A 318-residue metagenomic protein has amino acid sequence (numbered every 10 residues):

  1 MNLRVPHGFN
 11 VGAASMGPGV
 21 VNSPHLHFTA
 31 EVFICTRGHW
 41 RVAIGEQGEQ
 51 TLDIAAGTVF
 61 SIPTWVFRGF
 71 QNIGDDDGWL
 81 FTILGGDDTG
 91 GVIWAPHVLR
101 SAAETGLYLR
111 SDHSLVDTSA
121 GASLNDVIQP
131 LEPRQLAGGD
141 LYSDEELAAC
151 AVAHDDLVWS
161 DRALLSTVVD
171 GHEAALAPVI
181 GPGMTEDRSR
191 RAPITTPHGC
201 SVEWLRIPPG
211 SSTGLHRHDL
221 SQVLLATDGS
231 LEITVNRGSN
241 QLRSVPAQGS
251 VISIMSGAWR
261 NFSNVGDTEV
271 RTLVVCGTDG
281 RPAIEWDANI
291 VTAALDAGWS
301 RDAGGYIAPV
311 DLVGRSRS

Functional and structural regions predicted by a protein language model:
M1-H7, L109-G199, R301-S318: A short, N-terminal "cap"/entry segment at the start of jelly-roll beta-barrel domains of the cupin/DSBH fold
N2, Q47-E49, D76-D77, P193 (+2 more regions): Short, solvent-exposed loop/turn segments that connect beta-strands within catalytic domains and beta-strand-rich
L3, S23, T58, I194 (+2 more regions): Beta-strand elements of modular eukaryotic interaction domains
N10-H27, M184-R188, S201-H218, S256: Conserved short histidine dyad/triad with adjacent acidic residue
V11-A13, V32, T36, V42 (+8 more regions): Short, structured motif recognition centered on aromatic/hydrophobic residues
M16-P18, D53-G74, I83-G86, P208 (+2 more regions): Conserved metal-binding segment of the jelly-roll/cupin
V21, L26-A56, V66, R217 (+2 more regions): A short beta-strand-loop-beta hairpin characteristic of the jelly-roll/cupin
G69-Y142, N261-S318: Double-stranded beta-helix
